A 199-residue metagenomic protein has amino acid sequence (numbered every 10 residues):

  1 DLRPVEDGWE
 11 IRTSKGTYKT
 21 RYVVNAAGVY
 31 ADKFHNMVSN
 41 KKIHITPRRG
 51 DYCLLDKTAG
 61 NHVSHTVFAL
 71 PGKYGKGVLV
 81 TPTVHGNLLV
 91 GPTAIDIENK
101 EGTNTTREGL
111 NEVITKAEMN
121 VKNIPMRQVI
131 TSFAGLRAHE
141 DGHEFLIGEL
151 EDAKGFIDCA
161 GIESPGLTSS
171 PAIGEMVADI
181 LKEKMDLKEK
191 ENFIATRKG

Functional and structural regions predicted by a protein language model:
D1-L2, R48, K190-A195: Short, surface-exposed recognition loops or helix-turn segments adjacent to catalytic cores
L2-G91, I95-E108, T115, V121-I124: Flavin-dependent oxidoreductases
G75-G77, V84-H85, D96-G199: C-terminal catalytic lobe of FAD-dependent flavoproteins
